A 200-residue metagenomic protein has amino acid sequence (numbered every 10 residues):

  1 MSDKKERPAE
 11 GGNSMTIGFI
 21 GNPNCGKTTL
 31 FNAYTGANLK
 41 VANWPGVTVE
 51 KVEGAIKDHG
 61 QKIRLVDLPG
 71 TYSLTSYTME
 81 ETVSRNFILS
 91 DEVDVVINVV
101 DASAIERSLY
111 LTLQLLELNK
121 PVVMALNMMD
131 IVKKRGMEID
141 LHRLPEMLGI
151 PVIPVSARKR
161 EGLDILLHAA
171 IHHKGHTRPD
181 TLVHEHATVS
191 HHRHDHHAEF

Functional and structural regions predicted by a protein language model:
M1-L74, S90-D91: Conserved G1/Walker A P-loop phosphate-binding module
P45-V49, R64, S76, E80-V83 (+4 more regions): Helical mechanochemical/support elements of P-loop NTPase systems and associated helical scaffolds
G46, G70-T71, A102-I105, M128-V132 (+1 more regions): Conserved nucleotide-binding/hydrolysis micro-motifs of P-loop NTPases
G54-G60, V83-I153: Conserved C-terminal guanine-recognition region of P-loop GTPase G domains, centered on the G4
D130-V183: Canonical P-loop GTPase G-domain recognition
H176, L182-F200: Histidine-centered metal-binding segments
